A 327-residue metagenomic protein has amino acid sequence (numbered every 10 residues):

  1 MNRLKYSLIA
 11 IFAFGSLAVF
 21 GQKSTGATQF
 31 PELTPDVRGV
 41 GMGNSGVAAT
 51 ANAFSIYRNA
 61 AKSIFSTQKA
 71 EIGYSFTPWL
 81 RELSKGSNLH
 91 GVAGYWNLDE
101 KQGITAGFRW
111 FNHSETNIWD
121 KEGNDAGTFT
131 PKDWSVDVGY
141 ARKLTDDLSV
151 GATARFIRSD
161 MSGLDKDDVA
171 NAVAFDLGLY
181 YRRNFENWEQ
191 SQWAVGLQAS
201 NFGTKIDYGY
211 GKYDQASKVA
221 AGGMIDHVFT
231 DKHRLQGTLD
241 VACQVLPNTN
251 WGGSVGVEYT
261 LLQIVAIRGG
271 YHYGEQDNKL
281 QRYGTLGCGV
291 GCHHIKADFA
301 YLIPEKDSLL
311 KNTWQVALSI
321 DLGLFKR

Functional and structural regions predicted by a protein language model:
M1-G26: Bacterial Sec-dependent N-terminal signal peptides
Q22-R327: Subset of outer-membrane beta-barrel
